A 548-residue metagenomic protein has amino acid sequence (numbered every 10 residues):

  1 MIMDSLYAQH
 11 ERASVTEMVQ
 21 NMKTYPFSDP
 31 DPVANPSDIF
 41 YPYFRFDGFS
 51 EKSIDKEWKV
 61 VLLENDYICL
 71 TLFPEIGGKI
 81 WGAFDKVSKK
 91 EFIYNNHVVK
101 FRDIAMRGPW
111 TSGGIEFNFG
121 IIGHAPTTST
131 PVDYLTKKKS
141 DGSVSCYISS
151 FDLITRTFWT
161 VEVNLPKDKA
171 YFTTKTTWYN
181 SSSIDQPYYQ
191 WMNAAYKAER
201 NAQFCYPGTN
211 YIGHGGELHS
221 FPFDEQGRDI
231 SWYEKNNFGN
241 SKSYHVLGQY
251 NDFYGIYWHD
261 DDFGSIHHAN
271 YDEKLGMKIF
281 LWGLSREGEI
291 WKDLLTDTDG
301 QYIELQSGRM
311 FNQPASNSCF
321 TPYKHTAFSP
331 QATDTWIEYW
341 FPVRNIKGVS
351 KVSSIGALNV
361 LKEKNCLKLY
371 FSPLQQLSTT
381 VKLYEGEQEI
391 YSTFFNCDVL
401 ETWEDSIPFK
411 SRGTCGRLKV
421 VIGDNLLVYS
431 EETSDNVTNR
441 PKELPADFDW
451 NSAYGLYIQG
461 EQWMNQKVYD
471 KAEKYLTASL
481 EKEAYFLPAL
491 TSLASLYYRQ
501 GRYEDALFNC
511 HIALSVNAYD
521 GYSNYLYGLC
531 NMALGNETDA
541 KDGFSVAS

Functional and structural regions predicted by a protein language model:
L6-K23, V61, L70, I76-G82 (+3 more regions): A contiguous, surface-exposed recognition patch within enzymatic or periplasmic domains that forms
P26, P30-K56, V60-E64, S112-A170 (+1 more regions): Extended, loop-rich substrate-binding clefts of extracytoplasmic carbohydrate-active enzymes
V349-N451: Long, contiguous interaction/recruitment modules in multidomain scaffold/adaptor proteins
K467-A478, R499-I512, A533-V546: Structural signature of tandem alpha-helical TPR/SEL1-like repeats, specifically the intra-repeat loop/turn
